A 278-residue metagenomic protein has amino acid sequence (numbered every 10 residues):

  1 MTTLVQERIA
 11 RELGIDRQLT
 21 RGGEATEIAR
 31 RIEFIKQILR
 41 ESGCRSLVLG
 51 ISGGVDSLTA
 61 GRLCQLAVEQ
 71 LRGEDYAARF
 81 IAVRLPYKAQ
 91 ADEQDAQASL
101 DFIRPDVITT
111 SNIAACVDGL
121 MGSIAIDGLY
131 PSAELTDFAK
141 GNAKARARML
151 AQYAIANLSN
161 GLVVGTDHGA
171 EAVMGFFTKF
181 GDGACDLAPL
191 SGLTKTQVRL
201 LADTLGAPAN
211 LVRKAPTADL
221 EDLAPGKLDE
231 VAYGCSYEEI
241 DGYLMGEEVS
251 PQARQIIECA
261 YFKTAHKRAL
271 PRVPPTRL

Functional and structural regions predicted by a protein language model:
T2-L49, L63, L71, Y76-I81 (+7 more regions): ATP/NTP-dependent adenylation/nucleotidyl-transfer catalytic domains that generate, transfer, or process NMP-activated
G54: Conserved G/P- and acidic residue-centered "switch" motifs that form tight phosphate/ATP-binding loops in soluble
S57, A89-D92: Alpha-helix N-cap/loop-to-helix initiation residues
T59-L66: Glycine-rich loop at the start of a catalytic domain that most often binds anionic cofactors/ligands
A125-I126: Catalytic cores of RNA-modifying enzymes
K144-R148: Active-site glycine-rich loop that binds ribose-phosphate moieties when present
